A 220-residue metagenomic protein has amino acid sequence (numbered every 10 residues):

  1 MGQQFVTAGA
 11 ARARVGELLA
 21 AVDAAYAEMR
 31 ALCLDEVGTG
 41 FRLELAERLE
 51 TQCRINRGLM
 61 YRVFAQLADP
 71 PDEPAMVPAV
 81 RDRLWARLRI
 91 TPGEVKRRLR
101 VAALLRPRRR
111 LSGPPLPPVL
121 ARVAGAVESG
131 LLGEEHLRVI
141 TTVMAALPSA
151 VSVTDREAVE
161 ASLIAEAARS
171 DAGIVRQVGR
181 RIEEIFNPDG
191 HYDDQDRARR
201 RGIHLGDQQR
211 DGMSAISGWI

Functional and structural regions predicted by a protein language model:
M1-I220: Conserved C-terminal region and hinge/linker of Rieske [2Fe-2S] proteins, especially in Rieske oxygenase systems
